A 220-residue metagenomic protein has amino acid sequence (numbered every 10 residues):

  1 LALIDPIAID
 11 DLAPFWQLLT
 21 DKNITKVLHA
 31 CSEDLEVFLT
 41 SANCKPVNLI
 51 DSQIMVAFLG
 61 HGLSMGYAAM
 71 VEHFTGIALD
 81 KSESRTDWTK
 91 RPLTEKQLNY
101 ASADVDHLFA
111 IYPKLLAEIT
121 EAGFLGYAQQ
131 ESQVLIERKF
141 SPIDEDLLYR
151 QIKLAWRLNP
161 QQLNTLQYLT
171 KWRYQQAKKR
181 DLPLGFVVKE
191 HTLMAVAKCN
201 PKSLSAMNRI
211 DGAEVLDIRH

Functional and structural regions predicted by a protein language model:
L1-E118: Conserved DEDDh/DEDDy metal-dependent 3′-5′ exonuclease domain
E95, L115-H220: Accessory DNA-binding and partner-docking regions appended to nucleic-acid-acting proteins, especially the terminal
